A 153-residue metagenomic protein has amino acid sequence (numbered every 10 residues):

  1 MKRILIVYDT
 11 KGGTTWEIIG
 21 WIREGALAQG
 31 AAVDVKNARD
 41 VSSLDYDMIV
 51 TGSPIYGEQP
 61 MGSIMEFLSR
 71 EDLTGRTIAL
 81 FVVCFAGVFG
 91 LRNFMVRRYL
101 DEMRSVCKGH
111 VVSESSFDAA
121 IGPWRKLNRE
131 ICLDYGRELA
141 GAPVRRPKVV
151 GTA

Functional and structural regions predicted by a protein language model:
M1-A26: N-terminal beta1-alpha1 ligand-phosphate binding loop
Y8-D9, A38, V83-F85: Cofactor-binding loop segments of dinucleotide-utilizing enzymes, especially the Rossmann-like FAD- and NAD(P)+-binding
E17, E24-Q29, D34, Y46-A153: FMN-binding flavodoxin-like domain, especially the glycine-rich phosphate-binding loop
R39-D45: Short amphipathic alpha-helix with an adjacent loop that forms part of the alpha/beta core around
